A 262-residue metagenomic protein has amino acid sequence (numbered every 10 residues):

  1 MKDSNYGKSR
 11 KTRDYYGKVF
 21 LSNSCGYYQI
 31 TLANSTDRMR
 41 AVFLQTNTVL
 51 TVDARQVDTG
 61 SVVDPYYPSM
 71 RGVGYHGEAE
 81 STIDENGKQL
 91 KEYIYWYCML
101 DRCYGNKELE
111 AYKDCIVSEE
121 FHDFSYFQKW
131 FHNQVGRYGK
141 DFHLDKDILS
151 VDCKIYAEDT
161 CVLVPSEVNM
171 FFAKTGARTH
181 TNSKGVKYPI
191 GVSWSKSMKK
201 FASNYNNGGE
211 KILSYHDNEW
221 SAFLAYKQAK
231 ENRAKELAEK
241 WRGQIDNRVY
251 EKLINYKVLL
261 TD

Functional and structural regions predicted by a protein language model:
M1-T51, Y66-Y97, D101, D114-V117: Short helix-coil boundary/hinge micro-motifs
D3-G7, V162-E167, F171, V249 (+2 more regions): Boundary/linker segments flanking structured domains
D37, L44-L50, R55-G77, L100-G105 (+3 more regions): Structure-specific nucleic-acid interaction/processing domains
A41, F127, V192, S203 (+1 more regions): An aromatic-rich alpha-helical recognition segment common to small helix-rich domains
A54-R55, T59-R71, R233-D262: Extended, polar beta-sheet/loop recognition surfaces of beta-rich domains that mediate binding to diverse ligands
S81-Q89, Y97-Y104, L109-K200, Y205: Short, cationic Gly/His-enriched loop motifs
K113-S118, G209-W220: A short, exposed loop/beta-hairpin motif centered on an aromatic-Gly-Thr core
